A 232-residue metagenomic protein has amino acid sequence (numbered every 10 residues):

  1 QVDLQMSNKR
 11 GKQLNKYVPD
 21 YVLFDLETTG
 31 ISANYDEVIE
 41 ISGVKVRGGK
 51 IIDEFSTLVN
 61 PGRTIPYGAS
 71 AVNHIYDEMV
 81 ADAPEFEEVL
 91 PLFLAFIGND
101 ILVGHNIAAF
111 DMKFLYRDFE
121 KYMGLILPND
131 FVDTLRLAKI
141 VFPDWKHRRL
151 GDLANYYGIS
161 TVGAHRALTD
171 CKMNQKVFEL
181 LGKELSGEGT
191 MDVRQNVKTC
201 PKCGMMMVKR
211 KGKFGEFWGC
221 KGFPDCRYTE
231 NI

Functional and structural regions predicted by a protein language model:
V2-Y116, E120-P128, P143, H147-H165: Conserved non-catalytic scaffold segment of RNase H-like nuclease domains
L125-A138: Conserved beta-strand -> loop -> alpha-helix junction used to position metal-binding or nucleic-acid-contacting
G151, V197, F217, F223: Residues immediately within or flanking Cys/His clusters that coordinate Zn2+ in small zinc-binding modules
R166-E179: Acidic, divalent-metal-coordinating active-site segment for phosphoryl/phosphodiester hydrolysis, typified by short
L185-V197, R210-K213: Short, flexible, mixed-charge glycine/proline-rich loop motifs that serve as phosphate/nucleic-acid-contacting
C200-C203, C220: Short cysteine-rich clusters marking metal-coordination/redox-active sites
K211-F217, N231-I232: Short cysteine/histidine-rich zinc-coordinating motifs and their immediately flanking basic loops
P224-I232: Short metal-binding segments enriched for Cys and/or His
